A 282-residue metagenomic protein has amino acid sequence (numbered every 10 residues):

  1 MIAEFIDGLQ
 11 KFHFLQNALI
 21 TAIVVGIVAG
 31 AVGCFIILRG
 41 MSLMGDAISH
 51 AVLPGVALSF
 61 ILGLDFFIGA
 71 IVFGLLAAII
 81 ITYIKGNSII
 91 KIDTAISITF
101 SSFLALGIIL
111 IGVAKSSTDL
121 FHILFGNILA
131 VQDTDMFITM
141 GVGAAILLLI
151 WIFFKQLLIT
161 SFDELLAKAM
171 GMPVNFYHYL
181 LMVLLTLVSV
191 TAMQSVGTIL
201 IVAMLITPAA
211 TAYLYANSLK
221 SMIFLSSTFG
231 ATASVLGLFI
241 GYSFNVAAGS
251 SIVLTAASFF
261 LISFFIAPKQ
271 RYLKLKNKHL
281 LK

Functional and structural regions predicted by a protein language model:
M1-I27, K276, L281: Membrane-interfacial amphipathic/re-entrant helices at transmembrane-helix boundaries
I2-N17, S88, A95-K155, L180: Transmembrane helix-bundle core of multi-pass membrane transporters and related energy-transducing complexes
E4-H13, I27-L38, G55-D65, L158-L166 (+2 more regions): Short juxtamembrane and helix-loop transition motifs at transmembrane-helix boundaries in membrane proteins
A18, F66-G74, D93-S97, D135 (+4 more regions): Loop-to-transmembrane alpha-helix initiation sites
V25, M136-P208: Helix-loop-helix "hairpin" substructures at the membrane interface of multi-pass membrane proteins
C34-S116, Y213-F224, G241-F244: Short loop segments and helix-boundary regions at transmembrane helix junctions of multi-pass inner-membrane proteins
I201-S250: Transmembrane alpha-helical segments in multi-pass inner-membrane proteins
V246-K282: Cytosolic-side transmembrane-helix boundaries in multi-pass membrane proteins
